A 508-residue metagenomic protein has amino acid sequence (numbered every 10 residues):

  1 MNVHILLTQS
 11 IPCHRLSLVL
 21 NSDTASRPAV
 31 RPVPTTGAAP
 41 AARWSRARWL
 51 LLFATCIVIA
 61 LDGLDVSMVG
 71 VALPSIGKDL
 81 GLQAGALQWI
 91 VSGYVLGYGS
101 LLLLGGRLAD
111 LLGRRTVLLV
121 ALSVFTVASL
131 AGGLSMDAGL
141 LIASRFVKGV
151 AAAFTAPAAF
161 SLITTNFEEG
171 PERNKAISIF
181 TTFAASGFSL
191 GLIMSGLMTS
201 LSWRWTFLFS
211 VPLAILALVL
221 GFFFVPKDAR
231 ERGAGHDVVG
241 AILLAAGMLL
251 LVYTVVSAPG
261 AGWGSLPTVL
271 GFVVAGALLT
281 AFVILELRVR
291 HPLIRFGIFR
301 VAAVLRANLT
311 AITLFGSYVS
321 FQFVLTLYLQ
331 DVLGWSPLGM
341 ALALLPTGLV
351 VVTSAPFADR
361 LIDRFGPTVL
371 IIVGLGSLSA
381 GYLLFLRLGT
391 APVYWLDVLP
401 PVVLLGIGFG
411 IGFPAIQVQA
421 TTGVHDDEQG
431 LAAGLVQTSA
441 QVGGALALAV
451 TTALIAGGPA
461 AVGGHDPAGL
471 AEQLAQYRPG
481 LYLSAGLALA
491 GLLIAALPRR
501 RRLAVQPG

Functional and structural regions predicted by a protein language model:
H4-L51, T55-I57, V418, A468-G508: Transmembrane-helix exit segments and adjacent C-terminal regions of multi-pass membrane proteins
L20-F223, I371, G376-S379, L383-L386 (+2 more regions): Transmembrane-helix bundle of Major Facilitator Superfamily
A42, L218-A245, L287-A302, D363-R364 (+2 more regions): Flexible interhelical linker loops that connect adjacent transmembrane helices in multi-pass membrane transporters
R48-I57, L61-L64, V69-V71, W205 (+3 more regions): 12-transmembrane solute porter fold
I76-G77, L108-A109, M194-L201, V255 (+4 more regions): Interfacial helix-cap and linker-helix signal at transmembrane-aqueous boundaries of multi-pass secondary transporters
G81, L111, L134-S135, G170 (+8 more regions): Helix-loop interface residues and adjacent transmembrane-helix termini in multi-pass membrane transporters, primarily
P157, A185-G196, M248, F323 (+2 more regions): Glycine/proline-centered helix-kink
V211-R230, A245-S257, V274-V289, G491-R499: C-terminal membrane-cytosol helix-exit motif in multi-pass small-molecule transporters
